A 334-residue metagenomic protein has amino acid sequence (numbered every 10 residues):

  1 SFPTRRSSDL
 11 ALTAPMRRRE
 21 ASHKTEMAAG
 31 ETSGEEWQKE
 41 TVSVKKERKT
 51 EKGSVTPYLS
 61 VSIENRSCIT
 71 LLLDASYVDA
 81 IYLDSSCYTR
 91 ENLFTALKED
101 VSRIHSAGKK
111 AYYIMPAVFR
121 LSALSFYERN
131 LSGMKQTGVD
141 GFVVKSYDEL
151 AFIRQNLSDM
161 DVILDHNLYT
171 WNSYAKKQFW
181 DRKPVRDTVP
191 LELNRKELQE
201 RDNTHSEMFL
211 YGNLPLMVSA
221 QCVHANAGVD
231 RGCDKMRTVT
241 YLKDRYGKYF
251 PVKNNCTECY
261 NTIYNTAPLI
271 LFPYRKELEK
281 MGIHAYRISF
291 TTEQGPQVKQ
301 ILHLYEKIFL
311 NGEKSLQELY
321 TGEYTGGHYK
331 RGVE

Functional and structural regions predicted by a protein language model:
S1, R5-E334: Active-site pocket-lining/capping segments in soluble small-molecule metabolic enzymes
